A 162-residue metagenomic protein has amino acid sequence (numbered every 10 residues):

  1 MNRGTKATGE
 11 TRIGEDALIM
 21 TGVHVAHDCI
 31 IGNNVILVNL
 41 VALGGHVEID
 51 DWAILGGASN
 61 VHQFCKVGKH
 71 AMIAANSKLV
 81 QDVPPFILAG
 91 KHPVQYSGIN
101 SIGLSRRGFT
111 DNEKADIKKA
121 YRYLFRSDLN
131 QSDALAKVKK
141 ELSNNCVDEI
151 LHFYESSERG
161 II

Functional and structural regions predicted by a protein language model:
M1-G90, V94-Q95: Structural signal for interior beta-strand "rungs" in well-ordered beta-sheet cores of soluble enzyme domains
H92-I162: Terminal amphipathic alpha-helical/low-complexity segments used for targeting or macromolecular assembly
